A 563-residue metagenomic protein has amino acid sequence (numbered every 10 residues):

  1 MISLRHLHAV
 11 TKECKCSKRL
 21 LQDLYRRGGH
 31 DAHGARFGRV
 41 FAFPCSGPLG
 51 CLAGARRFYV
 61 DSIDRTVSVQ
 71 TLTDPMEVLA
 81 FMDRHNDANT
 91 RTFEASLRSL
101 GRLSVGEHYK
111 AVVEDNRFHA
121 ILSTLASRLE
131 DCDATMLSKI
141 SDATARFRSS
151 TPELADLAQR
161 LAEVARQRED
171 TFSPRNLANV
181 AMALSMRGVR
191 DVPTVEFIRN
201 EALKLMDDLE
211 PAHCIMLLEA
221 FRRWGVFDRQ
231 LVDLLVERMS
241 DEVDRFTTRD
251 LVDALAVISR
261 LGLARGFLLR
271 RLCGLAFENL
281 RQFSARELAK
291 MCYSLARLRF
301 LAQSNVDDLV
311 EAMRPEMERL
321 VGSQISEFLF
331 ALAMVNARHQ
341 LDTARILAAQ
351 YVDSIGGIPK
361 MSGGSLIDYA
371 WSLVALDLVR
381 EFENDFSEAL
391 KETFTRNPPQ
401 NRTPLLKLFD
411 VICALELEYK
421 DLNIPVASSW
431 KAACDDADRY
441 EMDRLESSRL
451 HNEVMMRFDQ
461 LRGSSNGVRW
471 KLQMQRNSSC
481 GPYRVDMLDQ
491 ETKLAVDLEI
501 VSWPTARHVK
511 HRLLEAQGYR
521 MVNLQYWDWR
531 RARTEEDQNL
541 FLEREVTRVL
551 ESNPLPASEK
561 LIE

Functional and structural regions predicted by a protein language model:
I2-E563: Eukaryotic RNA-binding helical-repeat scaffolds
